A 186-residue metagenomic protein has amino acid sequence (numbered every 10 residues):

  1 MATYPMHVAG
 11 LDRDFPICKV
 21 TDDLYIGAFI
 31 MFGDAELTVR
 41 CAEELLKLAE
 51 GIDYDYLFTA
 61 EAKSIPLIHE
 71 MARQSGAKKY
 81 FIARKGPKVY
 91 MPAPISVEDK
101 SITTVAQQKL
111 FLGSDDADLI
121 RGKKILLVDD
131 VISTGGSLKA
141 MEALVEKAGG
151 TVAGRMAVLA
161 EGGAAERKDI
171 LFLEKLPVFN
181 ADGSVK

Functional and structural regions predicted by a protein language model:
M1-Y54: Active-site-facing substrate-recognition patch
A2-P5, K139-K186: PRPP-dependent phosphoribosyltransferase catalytic core
Y54-E61: Short glycine-rich phosphate-binding loop at a beta-alpha junction
D55, K123, A153: Conserved acidic residues
A62, K85-P87, A160-E161: Short, ordered loop/turn segments at secondary-structure junctions
P66-S75, E142: Short Gly/Thr/Asp-enriched flexible loops that form oxyanion-binding sites at enzyme active sites
K79-I125: Short, glycine/charge-rich flexible loops or terminal/linker lids adjacent to PRPP-binding catalytic cores
D130, G135: Conserved G/P- and acidic residue-centered "switch" motifs that form tight phosphate/ATP-binding loops in soluble
